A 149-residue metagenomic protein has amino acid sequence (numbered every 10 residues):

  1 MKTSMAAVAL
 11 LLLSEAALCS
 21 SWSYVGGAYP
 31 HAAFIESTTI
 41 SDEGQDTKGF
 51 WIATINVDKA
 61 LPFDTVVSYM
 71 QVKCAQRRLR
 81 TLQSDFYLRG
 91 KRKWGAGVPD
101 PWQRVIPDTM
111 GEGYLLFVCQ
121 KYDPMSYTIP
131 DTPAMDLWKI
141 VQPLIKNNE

Functional and structural regions predicted by a protein language model:
M1-K2, P62: Short hydrophobic/aromatic segments of transmembrane alpha-helices and their interfaces
K2-A9: Sec-dependent signal peptide recognition, specifically the positively charged N-region followed immediately by
L10-L12, V72: Generic structural signal for beta-strand residues in well-ordered domains
S14-A16: N-terminal signal peptide c-region/cleavage motif recognized by signal peptidases
L18-E149: N-terminal secretory-pathway/extracellular module detecting exported/lumenal segments and adjacent signal-anchor/first
